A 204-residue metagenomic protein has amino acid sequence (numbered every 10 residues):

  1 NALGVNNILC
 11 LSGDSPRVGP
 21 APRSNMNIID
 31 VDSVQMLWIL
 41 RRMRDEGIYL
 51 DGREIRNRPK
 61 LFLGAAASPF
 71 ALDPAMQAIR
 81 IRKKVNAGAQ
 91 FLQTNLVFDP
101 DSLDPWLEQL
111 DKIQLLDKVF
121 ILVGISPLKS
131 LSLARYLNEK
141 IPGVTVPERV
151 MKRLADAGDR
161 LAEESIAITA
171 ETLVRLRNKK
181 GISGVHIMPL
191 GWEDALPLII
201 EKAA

Functional and structural regions predicted by a protein language model:
N1-G4, V85, R177-N178: Non-catalytic positions within long, well-ordered alpha-helices that form the structural scaffold/packing of enzyme
G4-N6, P59-L61, A89-Q90, L115-V119 (+1 more regions): Short, well-ordered coil/turn segments that N-cap beta-strands
L9-C10, Q90-P100, G184-P189: Catalytic beta/alpha-barrel core
S12-P16, S68, L96-V97, S126-L128 (+1 more regions): Short, ordered loop/turn segments at secondary-structure junctions
S15-E54, P74-M76, L96-I113, W192-L198 (+1 more regions): Active-site-adjacent beta->alpha loops and helix N-cap segments on the catalytic face of soluble alpha/beta enzymes
N27-R56, A66-A71, I113-T172, A203-A204: Active-site pocket-lining/capping segments in soluble small-molecule metabolic enzymes
K84, G88, V123, V185: Conserved, mostly hydrophobic/aromatic
G158-A204: C-terminal amphipathic alpha-helical "assembly" element that mediates oligomerization/partner interfaces or acts as
